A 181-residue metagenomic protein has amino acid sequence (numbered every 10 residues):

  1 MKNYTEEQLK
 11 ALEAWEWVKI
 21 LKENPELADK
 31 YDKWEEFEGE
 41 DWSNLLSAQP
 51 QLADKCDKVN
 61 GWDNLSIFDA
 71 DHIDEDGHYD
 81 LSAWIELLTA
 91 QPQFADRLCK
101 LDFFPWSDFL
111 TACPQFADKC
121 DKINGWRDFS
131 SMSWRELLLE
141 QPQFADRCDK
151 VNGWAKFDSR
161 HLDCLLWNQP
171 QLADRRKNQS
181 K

Functional and structural regions predicted by a protein language model:
M1-K181: Alpha-helical scaffold segments
